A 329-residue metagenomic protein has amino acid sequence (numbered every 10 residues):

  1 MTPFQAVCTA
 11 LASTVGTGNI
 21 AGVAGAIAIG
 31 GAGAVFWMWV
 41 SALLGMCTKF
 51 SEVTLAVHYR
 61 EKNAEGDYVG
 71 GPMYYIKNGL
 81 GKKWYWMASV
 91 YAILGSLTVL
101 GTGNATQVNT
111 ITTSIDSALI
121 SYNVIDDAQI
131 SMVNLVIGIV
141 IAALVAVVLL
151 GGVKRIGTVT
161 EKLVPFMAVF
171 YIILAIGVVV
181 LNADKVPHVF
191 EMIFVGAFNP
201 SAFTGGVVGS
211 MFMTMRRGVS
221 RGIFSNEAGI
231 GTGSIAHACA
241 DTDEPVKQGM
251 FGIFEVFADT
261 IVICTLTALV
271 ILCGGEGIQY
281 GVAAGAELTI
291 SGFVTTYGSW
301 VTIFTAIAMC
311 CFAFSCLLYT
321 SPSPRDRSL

Functional and structural regions predicted by a protein language model:
M1-I20, E65, D241-D243: Membrane-interface "cap" regions at the ends of multi-pass membrane proteins
M1-P3, G25-V35, W39, C47-G81 (+1 more regions): Flexible loop linkers connecting adjacent transmembrane helices in multi-pass alpha-helical membrane transporters
L11-T14, S41-G66, M73, K77-N109 (+4 more regions): Helix-loop-helix module between adjacent transmembrane segments
T14, A24-G30, A56-K62, V148 (+3 more regions): Helix-loop junctions at the membrane interface of multi-pass solute transporters
A32-W37, K83-V90, D243-V256: Membrane-interface alpha-helices at helix entry/exit sites of multi-pass transporters
E52-R60, A64, L174-M192, F203-G206 (+3 more regions): Extracellular/periplasmic helix-exit of transmembrane alpha-helices
V108-I115, M132-N182, V186-F194, S321: Membrane-interface loop-to-helix entry segments
Y319-D326: Conserved small/polar residues in nucleotide/adenosyl-binding loops
